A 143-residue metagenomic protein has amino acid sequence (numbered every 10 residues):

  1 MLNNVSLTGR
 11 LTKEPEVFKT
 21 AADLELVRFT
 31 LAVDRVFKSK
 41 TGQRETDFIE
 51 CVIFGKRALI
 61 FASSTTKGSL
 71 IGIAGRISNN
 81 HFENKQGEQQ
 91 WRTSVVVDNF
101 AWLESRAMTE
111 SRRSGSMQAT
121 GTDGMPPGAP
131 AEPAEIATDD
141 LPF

Functional and structural regions predicted by a protein language model:
M1-L2, K19-A22, G42-R44, L103-F143: Acidic, gly/ser/pro-rich intrinsically disordered tails
N4-T46, W91: Core FKBP-type peptidyl-prolyl cis-trans isomerase
V5-K13, L31, K67-N79, V97-F100: OB-fold and OB-like beta-barrel modules that bind single-stranded nucleic acids
K13-P15, V33-F37, G55-R57, H81-E83 (+1 more regions): Short, well-ordered turn and helix-capping elements at secondary-structure junctions
F29, I49, V95, L141: A broad, low-specificity signal marking well-ordered, structured residues that form hydrophobic/aromatic
R35-S64: Glycine-rich strand-loop-strand elements at beta-sheet edges
F54-Q90, L103-E104: Beta-rich strand-turn-strand
E83, E88-A107, I136, P142: Short terminal (N- or C-terminal) low-complexity/amphipathic segments
